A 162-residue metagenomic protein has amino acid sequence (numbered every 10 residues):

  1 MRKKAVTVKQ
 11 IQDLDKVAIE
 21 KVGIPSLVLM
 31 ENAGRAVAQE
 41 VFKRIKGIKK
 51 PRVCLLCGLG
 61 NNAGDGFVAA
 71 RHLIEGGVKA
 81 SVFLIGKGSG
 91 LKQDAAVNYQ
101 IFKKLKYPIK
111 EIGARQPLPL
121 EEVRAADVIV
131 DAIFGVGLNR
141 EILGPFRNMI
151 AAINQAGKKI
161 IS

Functional and structural regions predicted by a protein language model:
M1-K50: Positively charged, low-complexity intrinsically disordered leader regions
R2-V6, K46-G58, N62-S162: Glycine-rich phosphate/dinucleotide-binding loop and adjoining beta-alpha-beta core of small-molecule
